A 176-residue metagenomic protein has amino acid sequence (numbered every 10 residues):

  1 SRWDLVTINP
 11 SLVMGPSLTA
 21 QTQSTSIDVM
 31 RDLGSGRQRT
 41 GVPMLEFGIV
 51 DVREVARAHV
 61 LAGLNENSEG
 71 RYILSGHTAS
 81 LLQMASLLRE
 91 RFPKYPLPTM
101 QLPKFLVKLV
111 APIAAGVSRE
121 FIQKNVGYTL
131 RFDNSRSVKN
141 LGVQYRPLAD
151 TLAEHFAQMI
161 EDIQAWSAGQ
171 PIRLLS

Functional and structural regions predicted by a protein language model:
S1-D4, V143: A structural motif corresponding to the C-terminal end of an alpha-helix and its immediate exit/capping segment
R2-W3, G15-V29, A62-Y72, Y95: Glycine/proline-rich active-site loop of Rossmann-fold NAD(P)-dependent oxidoreductases
G15, V42-L45, Y72-A79, R89 (+1 more regions): Glycine-rich Rossmann NAD(P)(H)-binding loop
T19-A20, T25-V50, E54: A conserved pocket-lining segment of Rossmann-fold NAD(P)-dependent short-chain dehydrogenase/reductase
F47-R53, G76-A79, R146: Residue-level signal for the nucleotide or nucleotide-sugar donor/cofactor binding architecture
A58-E120, L148, L152-S176: Mid/C-terminal beta-alpha module of Rossmann-like enzyme folds, strongest in SDR-family dehydrogenases/epimerases
S86, A111-G142: Conserved C-terminal active-site "lid" loop/helix of NAD(P)H-dependent oxidoreductases that clamps the redox cofactor
